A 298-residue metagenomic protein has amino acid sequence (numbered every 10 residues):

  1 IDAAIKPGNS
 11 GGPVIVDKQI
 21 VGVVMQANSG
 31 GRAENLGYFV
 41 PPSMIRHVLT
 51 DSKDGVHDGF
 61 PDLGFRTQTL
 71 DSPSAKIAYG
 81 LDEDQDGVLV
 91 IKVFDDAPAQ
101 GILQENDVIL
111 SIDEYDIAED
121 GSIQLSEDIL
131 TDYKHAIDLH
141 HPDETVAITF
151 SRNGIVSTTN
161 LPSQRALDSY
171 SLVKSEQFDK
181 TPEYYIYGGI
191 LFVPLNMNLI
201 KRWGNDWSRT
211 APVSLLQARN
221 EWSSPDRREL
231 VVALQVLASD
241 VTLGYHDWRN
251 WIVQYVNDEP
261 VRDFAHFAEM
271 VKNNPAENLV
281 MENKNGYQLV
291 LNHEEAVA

Functional and structural regions predicted by a protein language model:
I1-G11, I15, I20-R46, Y115-L125: Active-site loop architecture of trypsin-fold serine endopeptidases
P13, H47-A298: C-terminal recognition in membrane/secretory proteostasis and scaffolding
